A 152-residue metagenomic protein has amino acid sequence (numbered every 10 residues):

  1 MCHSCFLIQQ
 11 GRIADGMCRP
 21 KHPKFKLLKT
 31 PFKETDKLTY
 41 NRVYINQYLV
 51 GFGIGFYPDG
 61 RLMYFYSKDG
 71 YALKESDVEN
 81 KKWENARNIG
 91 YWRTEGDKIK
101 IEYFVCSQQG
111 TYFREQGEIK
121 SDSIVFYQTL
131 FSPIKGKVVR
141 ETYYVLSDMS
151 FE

Functional and structural regions predicted by a protein language model:
C5-I89, E95, K100-E152: Lipid interaction determinants
